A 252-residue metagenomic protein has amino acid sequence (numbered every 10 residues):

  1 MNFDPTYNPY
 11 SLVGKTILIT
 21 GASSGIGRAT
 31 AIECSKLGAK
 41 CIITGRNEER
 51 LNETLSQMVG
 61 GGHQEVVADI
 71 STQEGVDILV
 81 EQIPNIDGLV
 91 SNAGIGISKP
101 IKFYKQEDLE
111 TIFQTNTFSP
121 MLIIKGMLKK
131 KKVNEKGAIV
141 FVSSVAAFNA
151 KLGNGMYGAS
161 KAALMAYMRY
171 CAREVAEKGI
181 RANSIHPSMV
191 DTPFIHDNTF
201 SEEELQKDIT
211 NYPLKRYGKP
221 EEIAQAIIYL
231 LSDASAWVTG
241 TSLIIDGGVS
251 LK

Functional and structural regions predicted by a protein language model:
N2-N8, N149, I228, T239-K252: Short C-terminal tail/terminal secondary-structure segment of NAD(P)H-dependent dehydrogenase/reductase domains
S23-S24: Conserved glycine-rich cofactor-binding loop
V90, A176, R181, V238-G240: Short, small/polar-rich loop/turn modules that mediate ligand/substrate recognition or access, typified
P100-I101, K105-F113, D208: Substrate-binding pocket helix/loop in short-chain dehydrogenase/reductase
I124, S160, M168: Active-site helix of classical SDR
K129, R173-E177, A236: Alpha-helical segment proximal to the catalytic Tyr-Lys
S144: Residue(s) in the substrate-gating loop at a strand-loop-helix junction that position the organic substrate next
